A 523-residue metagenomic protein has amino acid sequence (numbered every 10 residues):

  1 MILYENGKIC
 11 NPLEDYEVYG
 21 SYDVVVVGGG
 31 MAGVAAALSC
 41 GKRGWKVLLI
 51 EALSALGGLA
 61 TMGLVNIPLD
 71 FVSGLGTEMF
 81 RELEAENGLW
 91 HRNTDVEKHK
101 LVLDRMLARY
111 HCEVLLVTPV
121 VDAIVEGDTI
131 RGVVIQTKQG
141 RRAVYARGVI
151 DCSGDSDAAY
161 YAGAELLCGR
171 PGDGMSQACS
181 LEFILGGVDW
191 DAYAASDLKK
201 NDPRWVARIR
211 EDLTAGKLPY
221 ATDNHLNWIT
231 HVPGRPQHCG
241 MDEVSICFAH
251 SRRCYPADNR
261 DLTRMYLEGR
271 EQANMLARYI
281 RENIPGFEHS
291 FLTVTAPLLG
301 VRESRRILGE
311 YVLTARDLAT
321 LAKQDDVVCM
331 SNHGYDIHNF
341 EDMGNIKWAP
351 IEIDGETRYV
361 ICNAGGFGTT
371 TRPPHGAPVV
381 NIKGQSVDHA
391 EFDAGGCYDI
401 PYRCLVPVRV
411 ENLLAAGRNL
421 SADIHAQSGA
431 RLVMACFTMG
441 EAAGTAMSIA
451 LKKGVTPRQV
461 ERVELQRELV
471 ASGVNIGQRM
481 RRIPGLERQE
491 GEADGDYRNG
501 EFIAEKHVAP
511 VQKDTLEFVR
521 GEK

Functional and structural regions predicted by a protein language model:
I2-G7, D15, R141-G148, S153-E522: Flavin (FAD/FMN)-binding glycine-rich loop and adjacent Rossmann-like elements that form
I2-N6, N11-S21, S39, W45-K46 (+5 more regions): Conserved N-terminal/central alpha/beta ligand/cofactor-binding core
D23, E51, D151, D155: Acidic active-site catalytic centers that drive phospho-/nucleotidyl reactions and related ester hydrolyses
V27-M31: Glycine-rich Rossmann-fold phosphate-binding loop(s) that bind the pyrophosphate of adenine dinucleotide cofactors
A32, A36-G41, A443-M447: Small-residue (primarily alanine) positions within well-ordered alpha-helices, especially packing/interaction faces
A36-A37, E51, L116, F287-L292 (+1 more regions): Surface-exposed patches in mature extracellular/periplasmic domains of secreted proteins
I124-A143: Conserved beta-strand-loop-beta-strand element in the redox core of flavoprotein oxidoreductases
